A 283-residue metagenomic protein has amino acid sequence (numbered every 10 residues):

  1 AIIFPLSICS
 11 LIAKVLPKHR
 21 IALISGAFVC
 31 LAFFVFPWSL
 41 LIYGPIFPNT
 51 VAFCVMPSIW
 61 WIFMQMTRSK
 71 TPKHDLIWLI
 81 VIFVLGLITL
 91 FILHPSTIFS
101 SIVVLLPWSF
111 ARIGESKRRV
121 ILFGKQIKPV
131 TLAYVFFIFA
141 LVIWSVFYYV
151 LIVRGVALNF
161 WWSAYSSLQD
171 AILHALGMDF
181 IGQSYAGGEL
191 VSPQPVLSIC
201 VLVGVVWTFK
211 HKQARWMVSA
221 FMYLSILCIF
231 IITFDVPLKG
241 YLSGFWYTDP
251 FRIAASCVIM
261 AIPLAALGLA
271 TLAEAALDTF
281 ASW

Functional and structural regions predicted by a protein language model:
A1-W283: Membrane-embedded transmembrane-helix bundle of lipid-linked glycan/lipid transferases
